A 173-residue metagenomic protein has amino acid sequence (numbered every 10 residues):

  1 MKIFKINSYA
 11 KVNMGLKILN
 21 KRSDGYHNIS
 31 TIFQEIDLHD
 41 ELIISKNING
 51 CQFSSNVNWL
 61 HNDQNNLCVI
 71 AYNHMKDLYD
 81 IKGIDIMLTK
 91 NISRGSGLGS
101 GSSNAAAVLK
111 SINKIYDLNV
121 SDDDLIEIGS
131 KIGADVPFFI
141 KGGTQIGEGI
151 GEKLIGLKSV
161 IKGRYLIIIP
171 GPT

Functional and structural regions predicted by a protein language model:
K2-K82, S93: N-terminal beta-alpha supersecondary unit
K2-T31, L118-T173: ATP-dependent small-molecule kinase catalytic core of the GHMP/sugar-kinase superfamily and closely related
L42-I44, M87-L88, Q145-E148: Broad, structure-driven detector of short, well-ordered beta-strand segments within folded domains
S55-N56, T89, K141: Conserved beta-strand termini and adjacent loop/short-helix elements that scaffold enzyme active sites in alpha/beta
N66-N73, A106, K110, E127: N-terminal, well-ordered alpha-helical segments
K76-D85, S111-I128, I132: Phosphate-handling active-site elements
I84-G97: Short pre-catalytic strand/loop immediately N-terminal to key active-site residues, enriched for Gly-Thr
S96-D124, F138: DPxDG-like acidic metal-binding loop motif
